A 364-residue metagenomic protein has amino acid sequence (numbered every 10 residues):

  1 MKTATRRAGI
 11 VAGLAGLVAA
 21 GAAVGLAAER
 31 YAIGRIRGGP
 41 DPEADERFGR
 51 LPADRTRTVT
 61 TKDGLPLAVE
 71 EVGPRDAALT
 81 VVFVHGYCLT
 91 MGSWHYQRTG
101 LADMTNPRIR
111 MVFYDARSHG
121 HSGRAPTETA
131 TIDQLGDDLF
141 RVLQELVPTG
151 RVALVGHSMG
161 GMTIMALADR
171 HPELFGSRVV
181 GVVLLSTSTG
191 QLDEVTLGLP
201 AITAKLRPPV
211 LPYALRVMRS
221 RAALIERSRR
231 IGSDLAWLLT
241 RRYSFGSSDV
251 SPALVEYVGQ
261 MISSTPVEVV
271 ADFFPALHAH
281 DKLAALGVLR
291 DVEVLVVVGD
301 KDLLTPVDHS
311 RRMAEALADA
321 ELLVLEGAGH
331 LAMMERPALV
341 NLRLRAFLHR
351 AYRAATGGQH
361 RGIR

Functional and structural regions predicted by a protein language model:
A4-I33: Hydrophobic alpha-helical topogenic segments used for membrane insertion/localization
L65-R124, E145: Conserved HGGG/HGGXW glycine-rich cap/lid loop of the alpha/beta-hydrolase fold
G86-T90, S158, S188-T189: Active-site glycine-rich loops that stabilize anionic/oxyanionic intermediates across multiple enzyme folds
R110-T163, D169-F175, L342: Active-site loop/oxyanion-hole signature of alpha/beta-hydrolase fold enzymes
D169, E173, S177-I225: Flexible "cap/lid" loop of the alpha/beta hydrolase fold
R219-V288: Conserved alpha/beta-hydrolase catalytic His-Asp/Glu region
L289-R290, V296-V298, D302: Short beta-strand/loop motif that positions the catalytic acidic residue of the alpha/beta-hydrolase fold
R311, E315-R364: Catalytic active-site module of serine/aspartate enzymes centered on a nucleophile-bearing elbow/loop
